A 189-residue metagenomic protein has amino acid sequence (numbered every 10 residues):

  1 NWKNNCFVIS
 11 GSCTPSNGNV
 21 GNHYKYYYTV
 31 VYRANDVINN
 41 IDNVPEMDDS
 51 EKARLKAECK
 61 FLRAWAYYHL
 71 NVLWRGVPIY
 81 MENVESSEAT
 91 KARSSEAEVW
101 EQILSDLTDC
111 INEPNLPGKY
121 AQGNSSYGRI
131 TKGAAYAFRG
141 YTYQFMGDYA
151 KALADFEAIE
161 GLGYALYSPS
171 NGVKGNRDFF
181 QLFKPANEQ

Functional and structural regions predicted by a protein language model:
N1, V77, W100, L107-N115 (+1 more regions): An aromatic- and glycine-enriched ligand-binding surface/loop that stacks and positions planar moieties
W2-W74, T90, S94-E101, L107-A121: Conserved, well-structured interaction surfaces
N4-S10, I41, I79-M81, A165-Y167 (+1 more regions): Generic preference for hydrophobic/aromatic residues in regular secondary structure cores
S10-G11, D48, N83-S86, S95 (+3 more regions): General structural signal for secondary-structure boundaries
L70, W74-E82, S170-N171: Short, solvent-exposed loop/turn and secondary-structure capping segments
N71, S86-A92, T142, G147: Generic alpha-helix signal with a bias toward terminal, lower-confidence helices and secondary-structure junctions
M81-E88, Q122-N124: Short linear capping/connector segments at secondary-structure termini
